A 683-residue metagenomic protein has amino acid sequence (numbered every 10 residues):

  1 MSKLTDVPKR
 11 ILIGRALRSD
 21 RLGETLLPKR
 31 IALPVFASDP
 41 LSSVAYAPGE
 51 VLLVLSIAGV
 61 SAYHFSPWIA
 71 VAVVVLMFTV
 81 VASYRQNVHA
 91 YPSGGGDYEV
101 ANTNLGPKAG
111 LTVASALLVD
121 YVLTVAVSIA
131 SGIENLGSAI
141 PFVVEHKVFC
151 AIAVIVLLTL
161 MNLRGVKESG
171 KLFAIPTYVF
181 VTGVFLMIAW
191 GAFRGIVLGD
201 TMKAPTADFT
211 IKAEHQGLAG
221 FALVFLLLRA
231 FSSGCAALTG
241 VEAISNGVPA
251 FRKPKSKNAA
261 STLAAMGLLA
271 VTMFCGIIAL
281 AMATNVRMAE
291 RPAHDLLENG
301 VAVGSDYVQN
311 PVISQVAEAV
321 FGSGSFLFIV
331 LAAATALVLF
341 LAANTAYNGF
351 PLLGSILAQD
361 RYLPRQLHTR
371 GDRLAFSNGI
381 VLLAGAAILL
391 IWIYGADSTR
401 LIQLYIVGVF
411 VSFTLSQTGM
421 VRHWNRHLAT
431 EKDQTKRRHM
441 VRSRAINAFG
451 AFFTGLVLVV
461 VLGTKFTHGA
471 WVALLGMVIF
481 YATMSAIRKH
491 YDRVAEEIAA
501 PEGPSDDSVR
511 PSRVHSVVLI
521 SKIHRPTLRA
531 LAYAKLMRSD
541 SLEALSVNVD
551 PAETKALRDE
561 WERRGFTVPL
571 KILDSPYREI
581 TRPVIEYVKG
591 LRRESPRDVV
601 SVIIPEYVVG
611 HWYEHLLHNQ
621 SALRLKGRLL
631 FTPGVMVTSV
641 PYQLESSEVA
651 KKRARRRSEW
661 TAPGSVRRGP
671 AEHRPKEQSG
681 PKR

Functional and structural regions predicted by a protein language model:
M1-D20, Y491-R683: Cytosolic C-terminal regulatory domains/tails of membrane transporters and channels
M1-P48, L53-A58, A82, S93 (+4 more regions): Membrane-interface "cap" regions at the ends of multi-pass membrane proteins
V51-N102, P107-A114, V127-V154, L269-V271: Extracellular loop-to-transmembrane helix junctions
P107-G110, V148-I152, A250-M273, S355-W392 (+1 more regions): Loop-to-transmembrane helix boundary motifs in multi-pass membrane proteins
Y178, T182-T239, T464, H468 (+1 more regions): Helix-loop-helix junctions that connect adjacent transmembrane segments in multi-pass membrane transporters
V181-I211, I278-R287, T414-E431, A486-A495: Hydrophobic alpha-helical segments and their helix-loop junctions in multi-pass secondary transporters
G191-M202, L263-S314: Extracellular/periplasmic helix-exit of transmembrane alpha-helices
Q366-N378, F413-F466, E497, D506: C-terminal membrane-solvent junction of multi-pass transporters and transport-like membrane proteins
